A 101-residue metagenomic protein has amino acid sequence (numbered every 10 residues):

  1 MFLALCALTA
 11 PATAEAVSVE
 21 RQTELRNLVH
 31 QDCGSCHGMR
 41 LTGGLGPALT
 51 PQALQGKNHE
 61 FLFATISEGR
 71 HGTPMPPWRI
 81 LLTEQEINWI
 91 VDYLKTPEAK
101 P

Functional and structural regions predicted by a protein language model:
M1-T9: Bacterial N-terminal signal peptides
L8-L28, E98-P101: Electrostatic cytochrome c docking/interface patches
A12-V19, M39-Q52: His/Cys-centered metal/cofactor-coordination and adjacent catalytic loops
S18-R40, L62-E68: Sequence/structural segment immediately N-terminal to covalent heme-attachment motifs in c-type and related
Q31, P47, T73: Glycine-centered loop/turn positions within well-structured domains that cap or flank conserved ligand/cofactor-binding
P51-K100: Extracytoplasmic electron-transfer domains, predominantly the class I c-type cytochrome c fold
